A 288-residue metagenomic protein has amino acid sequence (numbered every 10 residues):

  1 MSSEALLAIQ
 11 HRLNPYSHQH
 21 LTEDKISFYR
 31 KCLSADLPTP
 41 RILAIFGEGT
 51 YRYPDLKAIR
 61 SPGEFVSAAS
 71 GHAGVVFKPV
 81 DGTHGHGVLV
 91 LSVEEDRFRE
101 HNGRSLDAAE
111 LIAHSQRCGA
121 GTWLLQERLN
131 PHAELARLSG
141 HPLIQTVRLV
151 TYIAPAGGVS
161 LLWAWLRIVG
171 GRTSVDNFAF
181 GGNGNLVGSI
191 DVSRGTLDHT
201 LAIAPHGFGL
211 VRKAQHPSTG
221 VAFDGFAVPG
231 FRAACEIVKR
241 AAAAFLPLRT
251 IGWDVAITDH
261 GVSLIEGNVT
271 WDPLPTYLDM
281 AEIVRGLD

Functional and structural regions predicted by a protein language model:
M1-G71, G82-T83, V238: Conserved N-proximal alpha/beta basic substrate-recognition cap immediately N-terminal to, or forming the N-lobe
C32, P62-S92, C118-L138: ATP-grasp fold ATP-binding core
I45-G47, V80, H84, L89-V90 (+1 more regions): Extended, highly charged
F46, P79-D81, E95, E127-L129 (+4 more regions): Short, flexible loop/turn elements at secondary-structure junctions
E48-Y53, H84-G87, R97, A133 (+3 more regions): Short catalytic/ligand-binding loop motif for oxyanion handling, primarily in non-cytosolic enzymes, centered on
G71-A73, N102-A202: Phosphate-binding site of ATP-dependent enzymes
V75, S160, S263-I265: Protein kinase-like catalytic core scaffold
F208-T250, I257-D288: C-terminal active-site "lid" helix and adjoining low-complexity regulatory extension at the edge of ATP-using catalytic
